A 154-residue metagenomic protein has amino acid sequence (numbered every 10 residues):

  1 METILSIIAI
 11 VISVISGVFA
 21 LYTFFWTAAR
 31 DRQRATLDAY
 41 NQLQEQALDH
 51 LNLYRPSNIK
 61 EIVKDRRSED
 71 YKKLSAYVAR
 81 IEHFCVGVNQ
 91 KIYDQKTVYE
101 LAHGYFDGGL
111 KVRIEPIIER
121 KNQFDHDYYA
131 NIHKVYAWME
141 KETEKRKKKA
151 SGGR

Functional and structural regions predicted by a protein language model:
M1, E45-A47, L51-Y54, A102 (+2 more regions): Generic detector of bulky aromatic hydrophobic side chains
E2-S68: Membrane-proximal alpha-helical anchors
E69-A79, H83-R154: An amphipathic alpha-helical interaction surface
